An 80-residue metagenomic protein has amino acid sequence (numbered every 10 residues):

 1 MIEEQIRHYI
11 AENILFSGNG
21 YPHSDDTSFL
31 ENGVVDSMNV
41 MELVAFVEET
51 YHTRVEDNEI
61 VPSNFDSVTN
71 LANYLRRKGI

Functional and structural regions predicted by a protein language model:
M1-P22, N73-I80: Thiotemplate assembly-line natural product biosynthesis machinery
L15-V34, H52-V61: Phosphopantetheine carrier-protein modules
N39: Acidic catalytic/metal-coordinating carboxylates
E59-N70: AMP-binding/adenylate-forming catalytic domain of the ANL superfamily
